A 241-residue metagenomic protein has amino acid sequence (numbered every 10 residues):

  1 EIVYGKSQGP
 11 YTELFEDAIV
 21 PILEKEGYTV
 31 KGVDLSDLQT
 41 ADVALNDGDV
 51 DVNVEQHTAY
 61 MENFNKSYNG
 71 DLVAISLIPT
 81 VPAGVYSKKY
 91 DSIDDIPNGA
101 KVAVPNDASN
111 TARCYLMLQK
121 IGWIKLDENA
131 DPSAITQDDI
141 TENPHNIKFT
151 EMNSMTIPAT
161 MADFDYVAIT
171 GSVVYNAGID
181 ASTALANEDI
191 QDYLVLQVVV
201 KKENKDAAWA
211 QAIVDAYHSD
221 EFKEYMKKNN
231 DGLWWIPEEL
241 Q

Functional and structural regions predicted by a protein language model:
E1-V3, L23-K25, S92-G99: Immediate post-signal peptide segment of exported/extracytoplasmic ligand-binding proteins
Q8-K31: Short, polar/charged alpha-helical segment
G32-V43, A130-A159: Short helix-initiation/N-cap motifs at beta->coil->alpha
S36-L38, G48-E62, P79, N153-S154 (+2 more regions): Beta->alpha turn/N-cap motifs
N63-I75, K89-D91, D163, A168 (+1 more regions): Ligand-binding "clamshell"
I75-I124, K223-E224: A conserved helix-loop-strand patch within extracytoplasmic ligand-binding domains of the periplasmic binding
P82-I93, L194-A207: A bilobed periplasmic-binding-protein/Venus flytrap-type ligand-binding module shared by bacterial periplasmic
A108-A134, V214-Q241: Ligand-binding clefts/hinges and TM-proximal coupling segments of bilobed small-molecule sensing domains
